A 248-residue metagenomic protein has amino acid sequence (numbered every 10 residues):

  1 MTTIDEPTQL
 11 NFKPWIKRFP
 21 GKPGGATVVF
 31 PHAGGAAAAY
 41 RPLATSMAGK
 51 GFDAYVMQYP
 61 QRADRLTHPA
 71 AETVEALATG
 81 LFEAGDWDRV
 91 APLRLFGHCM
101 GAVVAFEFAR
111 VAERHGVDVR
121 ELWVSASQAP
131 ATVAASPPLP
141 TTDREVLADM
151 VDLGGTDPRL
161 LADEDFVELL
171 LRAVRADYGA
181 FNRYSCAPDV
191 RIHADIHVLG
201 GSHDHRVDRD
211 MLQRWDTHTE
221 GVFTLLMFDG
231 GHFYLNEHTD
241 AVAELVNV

Functional and structural regions predicted by a protein language model:
M1-F96, M100-V248: Domain-scale detector for complete catalytic domains at protein termini or as standalone homologs
